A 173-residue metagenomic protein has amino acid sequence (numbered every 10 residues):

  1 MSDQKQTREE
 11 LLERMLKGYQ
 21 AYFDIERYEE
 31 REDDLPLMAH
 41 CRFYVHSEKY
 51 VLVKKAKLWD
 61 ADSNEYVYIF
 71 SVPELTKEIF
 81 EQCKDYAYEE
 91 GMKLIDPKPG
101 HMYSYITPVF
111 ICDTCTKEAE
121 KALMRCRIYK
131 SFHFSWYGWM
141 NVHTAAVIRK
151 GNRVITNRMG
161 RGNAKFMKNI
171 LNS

Functional and structural regions predicted by a protein language model:
M1-V72: N-terminal, charge-rich interaction modules
V53-A56, G91-D96: Short, charged beta->alpha transition segments
S63-Y66, Y103-T107, V142: Short, surface-exposed beta-edge/turn micro-motifs
I69-E74, F110-D113: Structural motif
L75-E89, K93, K117-K121: Active-site-adjacent loop/helix micro-motif of nuclease/hydrolase catalytic cores
D96-M102, I128-F132: Arginine/glycine-rich "motif VI" loop of SF2 helicases in the C-terminal RecA-like domain
K98-L123: Nucleic-acid nuclease catalytic cores
R125-S173: Charged, structured surface patches that assemble and position nucleic-acid processing machinery
